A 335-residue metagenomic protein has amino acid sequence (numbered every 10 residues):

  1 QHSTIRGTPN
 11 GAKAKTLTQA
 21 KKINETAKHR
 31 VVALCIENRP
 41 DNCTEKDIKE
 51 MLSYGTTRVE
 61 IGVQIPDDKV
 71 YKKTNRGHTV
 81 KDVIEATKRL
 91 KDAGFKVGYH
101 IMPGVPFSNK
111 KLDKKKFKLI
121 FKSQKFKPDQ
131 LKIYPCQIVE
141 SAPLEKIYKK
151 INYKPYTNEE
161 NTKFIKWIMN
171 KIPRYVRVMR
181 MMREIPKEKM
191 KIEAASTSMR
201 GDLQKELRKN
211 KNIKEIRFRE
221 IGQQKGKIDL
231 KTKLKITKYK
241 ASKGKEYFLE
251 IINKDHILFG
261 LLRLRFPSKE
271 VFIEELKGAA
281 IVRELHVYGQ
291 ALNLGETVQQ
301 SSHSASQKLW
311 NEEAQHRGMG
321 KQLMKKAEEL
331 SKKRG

Functional and structural regions predicted by a protein language model:
Q1, G7-G98, M102-E159, K163 (+1 more regions): Conserved non-cysteine loop/helix-boundary elements of the Radical SAM core domain that shape
H2-K13, T297-A314: Intrinsic disorder/low-complexity segments
C35, R58-G62, G98, Q130-Y134 (+4 more regions): Structured core elements
D68-K72, Y99-M102, L285, Q290-T297 (+1 more regions): Glycine- and acidic
P143-E145, N152-I172, M181-K205: Polar, glycine-rich mid-to-C-terminal structural blocks that act as macromolecule-binding/assembly scaffolds
I165-M169, R283-H286, M324-E328: Generic hydrophobic alpha-helical scaffold/packing signal
M179-A280, L285-Y288, L292-L294, K332-R334: Non-catalytic substrate-recognition and accessory regions of acyl/acetyltransferase enzymes
V298, A314-S331: Conserved acetyl-CoA-binding loop-helix of GNAT-fold acetyltransferases
